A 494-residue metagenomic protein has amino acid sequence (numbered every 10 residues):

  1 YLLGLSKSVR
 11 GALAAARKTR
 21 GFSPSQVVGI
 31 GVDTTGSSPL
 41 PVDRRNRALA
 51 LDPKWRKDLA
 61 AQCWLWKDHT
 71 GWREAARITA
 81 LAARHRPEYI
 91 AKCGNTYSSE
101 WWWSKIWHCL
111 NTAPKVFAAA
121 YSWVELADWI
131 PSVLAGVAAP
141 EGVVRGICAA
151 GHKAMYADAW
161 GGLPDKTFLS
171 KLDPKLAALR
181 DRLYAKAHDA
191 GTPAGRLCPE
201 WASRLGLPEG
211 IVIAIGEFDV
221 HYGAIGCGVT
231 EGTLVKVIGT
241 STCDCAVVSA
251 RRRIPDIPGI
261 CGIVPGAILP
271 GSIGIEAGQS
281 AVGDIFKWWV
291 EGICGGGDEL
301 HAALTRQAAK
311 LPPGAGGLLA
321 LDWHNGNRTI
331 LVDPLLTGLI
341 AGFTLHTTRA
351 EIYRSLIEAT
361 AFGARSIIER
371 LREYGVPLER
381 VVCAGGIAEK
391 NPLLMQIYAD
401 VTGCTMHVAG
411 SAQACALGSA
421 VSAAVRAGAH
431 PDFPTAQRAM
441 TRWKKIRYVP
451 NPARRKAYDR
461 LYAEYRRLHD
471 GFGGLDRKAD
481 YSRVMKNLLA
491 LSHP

Functional and structural regions predicted by a protein language model:
Y1-L51, A178-D181, S203, L207-I215 (+6 more regions): N-terminal glycine/serine-rich phosphate-binding loop of ATP-dependent small-molecule kinases, especially carbohydrate
T19-W101: Active-site phosphate-binding/coordination module
A76, Y222-G226, I275, Q279-S280 (+6 more regions): Glycine-rich phosphate-binding/hydrolytic loop that grips phosphoryl groups
A80, R86-E217, Q279, E291 (+4 more regions): Gly/Ser/Thr-rich active-site cleft segment
I90-K92, L110-A113, S132, G136-A139 (+6 more regions): A short helix-loop
A187-L197, E217, T240-T242, A246 (+1 more regions): Glycine-rich phosphate-binding loops at beta-strand->alpha-helix junctions
L311-Q413: Activation-segment/catalytic-loop signature of the eukaryotic protein kinase fold
V425-P494: Cytochrome P450 heme-binding "Cys pocket" and the immediately downstream C-terminal segment
